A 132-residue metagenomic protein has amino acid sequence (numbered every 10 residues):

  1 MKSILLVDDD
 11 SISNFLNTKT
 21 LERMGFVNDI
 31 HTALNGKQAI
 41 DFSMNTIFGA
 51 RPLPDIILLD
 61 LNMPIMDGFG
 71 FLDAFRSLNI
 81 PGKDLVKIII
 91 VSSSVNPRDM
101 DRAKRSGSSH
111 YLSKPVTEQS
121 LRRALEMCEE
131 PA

Functional and structural regions predicted by a protein language model:
K2-I12, N17-L21: Conserved acidic segment of CheY-like receiver
T32-N45, G68: Helix N-cap/capping motif at the beta->alpha junctions
D60: Active-site residues of response regulator receiver
M63: Receiver (REC) domain active-site loop signature in two-component systems and cognate sites in sensor histidine kinases
F69-G82: Short amphipathic alpha-helix used as the core "switch/output" element in two-component signaling
G70, D84-L85, V95-H110: Alpha4 helix (beta4-alpha4-beta5 surface) of REC/receiver domains from two-component response regulators
V116-L125: C-terminal output helix
